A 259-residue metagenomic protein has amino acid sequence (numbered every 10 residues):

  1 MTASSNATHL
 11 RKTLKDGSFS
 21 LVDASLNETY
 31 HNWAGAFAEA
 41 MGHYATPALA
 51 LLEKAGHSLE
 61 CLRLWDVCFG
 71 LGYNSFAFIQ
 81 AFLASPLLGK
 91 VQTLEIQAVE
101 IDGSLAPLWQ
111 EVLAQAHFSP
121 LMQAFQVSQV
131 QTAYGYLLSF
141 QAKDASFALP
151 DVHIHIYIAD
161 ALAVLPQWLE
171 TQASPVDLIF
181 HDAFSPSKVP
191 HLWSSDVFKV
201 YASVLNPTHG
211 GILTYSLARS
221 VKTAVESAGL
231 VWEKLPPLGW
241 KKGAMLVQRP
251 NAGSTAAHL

Functional and structural regions predicted by a protein language model:
M1-L62, I79-F118: Rossmann-like AdoMet
V67: Conserved beta-strand/loop positions that form the S-adenosyl-L-methionine
L71-F76: Glycine-rich SAM-binding Motif I of class I
Q110-T171: S-adenosyl-L-methionine
D177-H191: A short SAM/SAH-binding and catalytic strip from SAM-dependent methyltransferases
L178-H181, T208-S216: Conserved beta-strand signature within the Rossmann-like core of class I S-adenosyl-L-methionine
H191-H209: A short glycine-rich, Lys/Arg-flanked "PGG" loop and its adjoining helix->strand segment in the class I
L217-L259: Class I S-adenosyl-L-methionine
